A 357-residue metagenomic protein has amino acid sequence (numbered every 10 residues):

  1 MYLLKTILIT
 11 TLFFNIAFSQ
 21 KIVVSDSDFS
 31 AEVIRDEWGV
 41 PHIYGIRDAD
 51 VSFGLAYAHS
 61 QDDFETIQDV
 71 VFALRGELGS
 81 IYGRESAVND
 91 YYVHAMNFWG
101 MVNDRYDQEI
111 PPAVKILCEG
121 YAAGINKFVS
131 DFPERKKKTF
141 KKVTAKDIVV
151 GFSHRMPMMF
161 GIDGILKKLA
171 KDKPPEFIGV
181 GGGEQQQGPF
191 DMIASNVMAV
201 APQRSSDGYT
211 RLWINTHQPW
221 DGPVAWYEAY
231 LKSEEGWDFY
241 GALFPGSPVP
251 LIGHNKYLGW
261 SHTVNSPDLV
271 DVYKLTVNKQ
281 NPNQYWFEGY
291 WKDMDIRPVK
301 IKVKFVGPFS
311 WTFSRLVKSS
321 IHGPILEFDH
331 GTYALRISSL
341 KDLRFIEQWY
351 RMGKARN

Functional and structural regions predicted by a protein language model:
M1-Q20: Bacterial Sec-dependent N-terminal signal peptides
K21-R356: Mature extracytoplasmic enzyme cores
